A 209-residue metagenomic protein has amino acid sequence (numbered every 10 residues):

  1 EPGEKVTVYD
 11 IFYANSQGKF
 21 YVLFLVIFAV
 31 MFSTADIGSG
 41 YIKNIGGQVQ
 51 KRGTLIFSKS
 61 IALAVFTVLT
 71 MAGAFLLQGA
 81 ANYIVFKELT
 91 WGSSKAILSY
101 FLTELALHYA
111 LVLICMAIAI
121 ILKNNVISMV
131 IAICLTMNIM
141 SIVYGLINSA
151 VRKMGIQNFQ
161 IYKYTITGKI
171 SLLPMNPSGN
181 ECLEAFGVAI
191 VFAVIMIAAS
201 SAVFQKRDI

Functional and structural regions predicted by a protein language model:
E1-F32, I56-K123, A132, M137-S141 (+1 more regions): Secretory targeting signals
A29-G53, S60: Transmembrane helix boundary and interhelical loop/hinge segments in multi-pass membrane proteins
S39, N82, F86-T90, N148-R152 (+2 more regions): Perimembrane helix-loop junctions in membrane proteins
Q50-K51, K123-N125: Short loop-to-helix capping motifs
N125-Y162: Transmembrane helix segments
Y162-T167, F186-I195: Small-residue-rich transmembrane alpha-helices that serve as helix-helix interface/gating elements in multipass
V191-I209: Junction motif at the cytosolic side of a transmembrane helix
